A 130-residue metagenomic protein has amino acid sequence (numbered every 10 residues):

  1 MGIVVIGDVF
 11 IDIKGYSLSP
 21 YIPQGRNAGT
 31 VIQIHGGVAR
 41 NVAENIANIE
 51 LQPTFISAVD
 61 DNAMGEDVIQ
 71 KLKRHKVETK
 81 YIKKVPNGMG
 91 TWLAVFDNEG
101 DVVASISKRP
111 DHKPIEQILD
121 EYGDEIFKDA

Functional and structural regions predicted by a protein language model:
M1-I56, A63-D67: Glycine-rich phosphate/adenosyl-contacting loop at the front of the ribokinase-like
Q24-R26, N48-A130: Conserved N-terminal subdomain of the carbohydrate kinase-like
